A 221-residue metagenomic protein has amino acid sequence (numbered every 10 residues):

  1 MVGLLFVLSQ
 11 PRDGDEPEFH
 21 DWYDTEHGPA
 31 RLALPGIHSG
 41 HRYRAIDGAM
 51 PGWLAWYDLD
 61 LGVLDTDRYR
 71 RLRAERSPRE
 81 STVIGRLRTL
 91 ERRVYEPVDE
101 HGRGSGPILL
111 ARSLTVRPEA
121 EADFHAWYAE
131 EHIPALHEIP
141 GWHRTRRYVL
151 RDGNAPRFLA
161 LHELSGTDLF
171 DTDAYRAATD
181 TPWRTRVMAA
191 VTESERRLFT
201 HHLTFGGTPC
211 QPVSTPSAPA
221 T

Functional and structural regions predicted by a protein language model:
M1-T221: Macromolecular interaction modules
